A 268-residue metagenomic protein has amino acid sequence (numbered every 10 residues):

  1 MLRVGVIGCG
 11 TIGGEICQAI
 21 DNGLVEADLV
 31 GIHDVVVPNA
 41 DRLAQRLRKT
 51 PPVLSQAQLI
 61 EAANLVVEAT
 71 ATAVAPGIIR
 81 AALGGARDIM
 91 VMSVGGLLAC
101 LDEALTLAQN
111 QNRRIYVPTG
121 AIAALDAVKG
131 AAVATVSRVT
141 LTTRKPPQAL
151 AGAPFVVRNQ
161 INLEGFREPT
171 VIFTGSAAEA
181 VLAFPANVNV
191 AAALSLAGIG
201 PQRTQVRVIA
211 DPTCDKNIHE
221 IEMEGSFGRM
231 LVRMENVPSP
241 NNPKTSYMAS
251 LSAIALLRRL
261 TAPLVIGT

Functional and structural regions predicted by a protein language model:
M1-V4: Extreme N-terminal starter segment of soluble prokaryotic enzymes
C9-G10: Glycine-rich Rossmann-fold phosphate-binding loop(s) that bind the pyrophosphate of adenine dinucleotide cofactors
G13-G14, A75: N-terminal Rossmann-fold NAD(P) dinucleotide-binding loop
L24-L43: NAD(P)-binding Rossmann-fold cofactor-contacting core
L54-G84, G95-A99: Beta-loop-alpha module in the N-terminal Rossmann-like domain of NAD(P)-dependent dehydrogenases, especially those
E68, V91, I115-T119, L141: General beta-strand structural signal in soluble alpha/beta enzymes
V94-R114: Rossmann-fold NAD(P)-binding glycine/threonine-rich loop
T119-T268: Active-site-lining helix/loop region of Rossmann-like oxidoreductase modules
